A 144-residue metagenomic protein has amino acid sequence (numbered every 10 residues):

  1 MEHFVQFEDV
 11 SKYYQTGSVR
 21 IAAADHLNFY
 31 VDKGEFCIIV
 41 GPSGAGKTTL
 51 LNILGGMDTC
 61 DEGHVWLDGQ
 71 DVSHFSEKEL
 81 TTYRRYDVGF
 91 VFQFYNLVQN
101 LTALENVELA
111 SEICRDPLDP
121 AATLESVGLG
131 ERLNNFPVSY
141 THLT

Functional and structural regions predicted by a protein language model:
M1-F4, Y13-H26: A short, flexible loop at the N-terminus of ABC-type nucleotide-binding domains that lies
S18-I21, V72-G89: ABC ATPase NBD coupling module
V40-P42: The feature captures the beta-strand-to-loop junction immediately N-terminal to the Walker
G55: Helix-to-loop junction immediately C-terminal to a conserved catalytic motif
G63-D71: Conserved ABC transporter NBD signature motif
Q70-D71, R115-L133: Conserved ABC ATPase "signature" region
Q99-E108: Short coil-to-helix segment of the ABC ATPase nucleotide-binding domain corresponding to the Q-loop/switch region
T141-T144: Conserved small/polar residues in nucleotide/adenosyl-binding loops
